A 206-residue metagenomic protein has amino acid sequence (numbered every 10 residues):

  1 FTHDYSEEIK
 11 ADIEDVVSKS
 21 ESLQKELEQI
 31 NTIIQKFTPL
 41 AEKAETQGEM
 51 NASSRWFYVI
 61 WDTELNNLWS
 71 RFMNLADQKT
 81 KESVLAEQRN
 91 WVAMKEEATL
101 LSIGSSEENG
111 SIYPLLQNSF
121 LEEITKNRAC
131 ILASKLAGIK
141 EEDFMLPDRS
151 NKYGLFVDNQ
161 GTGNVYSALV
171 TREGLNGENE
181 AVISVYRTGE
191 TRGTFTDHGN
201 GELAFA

Functional and structural regions predicted by a protein language model:
F1-A52: Immediate post-signal-peptide N-terminus of mature secreted/exported proteins
A44-W56, L75-D77, E107-L121: Second-shell loop/turn segments in exported
L68-L85: Short, solvent-exposed, charged loop/turn and helix-capping segments that join or cap alpha-helices on peripheral
E82-S105, Q117: Long, amphipathic, charge-rich alpha-helical segments that form helical bundles/coiled-coils
S102, G201-A206: An anionic, turn-rich surface loop/hairpin at beta-sheet edges that serves as a generic interaction/coordination patch
Q117-D143: Amphipathic, Lys/Arg-enriched alpha-helical patches that create a basic surface for binding polyanionic ligands
D143-A168: Tryptophan-anchored aromatic micro-motifs
G161-G201: N-terminal glycine/threonine-rich, aromatic-flanked beta-hairpin/loop signature
